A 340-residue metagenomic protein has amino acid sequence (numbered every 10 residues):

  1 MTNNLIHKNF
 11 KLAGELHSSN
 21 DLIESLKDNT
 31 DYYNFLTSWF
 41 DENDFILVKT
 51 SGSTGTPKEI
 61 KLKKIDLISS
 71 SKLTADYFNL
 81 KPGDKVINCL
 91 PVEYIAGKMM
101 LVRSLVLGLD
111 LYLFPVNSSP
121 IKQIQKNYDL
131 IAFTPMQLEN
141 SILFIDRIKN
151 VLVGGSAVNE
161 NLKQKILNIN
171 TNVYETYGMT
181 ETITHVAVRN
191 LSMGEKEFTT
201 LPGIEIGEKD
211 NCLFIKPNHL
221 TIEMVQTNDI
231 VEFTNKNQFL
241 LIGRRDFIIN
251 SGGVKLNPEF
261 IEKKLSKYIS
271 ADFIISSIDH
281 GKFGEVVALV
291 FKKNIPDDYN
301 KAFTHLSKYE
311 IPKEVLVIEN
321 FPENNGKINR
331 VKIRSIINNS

Functional and structural regions predicted by a protein language model:
M1-D28, I68-L90, N117-D129: Conserved ATP-dependent adenylate/AMP-binding module captured primarily in the ANL superfamily
T30-K49, P82-G83: Conserved pre-ATP/AMP-binding loop-to-beta segment of ANL
F45-S69, N79-K81: Conserved AMP-binding A3 loop
L62-S69, K85-N140: AMP-binding/adenylate-forming
S141, I145-M193: Gly/Ser/Thr-rich phosphate-binding loop
A157-V158, V186-M224: Adenylate-forming AMP-binding core of the ANL superfamily, especially NRPS adenylation
V225-E310, F321: AMP-binding/adenylate-forming catalytic core of the ANL superfamily
L306, P312, I318-N339: Flexible lysine-rich "adenylation lid" loop at the C-terminal edge of ANL adenylation domains
